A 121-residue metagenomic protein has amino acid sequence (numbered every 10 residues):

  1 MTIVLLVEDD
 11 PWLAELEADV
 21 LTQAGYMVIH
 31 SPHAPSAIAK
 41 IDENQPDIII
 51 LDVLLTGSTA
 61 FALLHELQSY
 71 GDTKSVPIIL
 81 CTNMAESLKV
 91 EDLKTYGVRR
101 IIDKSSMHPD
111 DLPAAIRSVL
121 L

Functional and structural regions predicted by a protein language model:
E8: Conserved acidic carboxylate
E15-Q23: Charged docking surfaces used in two-component/phosphorelay signaling
G25-P32, K40: Short hydrophobic/Thr-rich beta-strand motif most characteristic of the beta2 strand and flanking loop of CheY-like
H33, T59-A62: Acidic catalytic/metal-coordinating carboxylates
N44-I50, L55: Active-site beta3 strand of CheY-like receiver
T56, E86: The feature encodes the CheY-like receiver
F61-K74: Short amphipathic alpha-helix used as the core "switch/output" element in two-component signaling
